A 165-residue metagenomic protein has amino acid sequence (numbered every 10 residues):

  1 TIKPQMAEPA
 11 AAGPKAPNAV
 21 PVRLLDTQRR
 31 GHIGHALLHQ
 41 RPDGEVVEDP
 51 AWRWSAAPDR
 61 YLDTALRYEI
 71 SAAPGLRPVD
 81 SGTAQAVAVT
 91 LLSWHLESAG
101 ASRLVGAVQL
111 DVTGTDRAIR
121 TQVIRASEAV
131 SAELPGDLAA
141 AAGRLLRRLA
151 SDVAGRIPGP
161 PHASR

Functional and structural regions predicted by a protein language model:
T1-A10, Y68, A72-R117, A132: Surface-exposed short loop/turn segments
T1-A56, P160-R165: A structural "domain/chain start" motif
T27, T90-W94, R125-E128: Generic short beta-strand segments
D43-R53, D116-G155, H162: Short secondary-structure boundary motifs at beta->alpha junctions and helix caps
R67, S71-G75, A154-H162: Sec-exported extracytoplasmic/periplasmic mature domains
